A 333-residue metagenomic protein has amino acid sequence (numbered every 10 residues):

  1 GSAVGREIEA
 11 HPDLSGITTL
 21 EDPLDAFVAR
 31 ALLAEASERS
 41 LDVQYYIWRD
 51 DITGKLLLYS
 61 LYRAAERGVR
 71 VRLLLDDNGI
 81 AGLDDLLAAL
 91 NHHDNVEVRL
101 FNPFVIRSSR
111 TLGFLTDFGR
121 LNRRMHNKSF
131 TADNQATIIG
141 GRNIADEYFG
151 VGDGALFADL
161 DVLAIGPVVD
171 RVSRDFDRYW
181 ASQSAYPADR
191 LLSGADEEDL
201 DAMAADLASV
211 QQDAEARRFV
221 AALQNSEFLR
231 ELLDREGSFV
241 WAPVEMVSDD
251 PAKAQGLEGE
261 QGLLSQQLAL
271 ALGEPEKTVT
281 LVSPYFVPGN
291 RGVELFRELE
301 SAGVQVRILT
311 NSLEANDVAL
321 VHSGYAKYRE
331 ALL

Functional and structural regions predicted by a protein language model:
G1-H126, A132-L333: Charged, low-complexity intrinsically disordered terminal segments
